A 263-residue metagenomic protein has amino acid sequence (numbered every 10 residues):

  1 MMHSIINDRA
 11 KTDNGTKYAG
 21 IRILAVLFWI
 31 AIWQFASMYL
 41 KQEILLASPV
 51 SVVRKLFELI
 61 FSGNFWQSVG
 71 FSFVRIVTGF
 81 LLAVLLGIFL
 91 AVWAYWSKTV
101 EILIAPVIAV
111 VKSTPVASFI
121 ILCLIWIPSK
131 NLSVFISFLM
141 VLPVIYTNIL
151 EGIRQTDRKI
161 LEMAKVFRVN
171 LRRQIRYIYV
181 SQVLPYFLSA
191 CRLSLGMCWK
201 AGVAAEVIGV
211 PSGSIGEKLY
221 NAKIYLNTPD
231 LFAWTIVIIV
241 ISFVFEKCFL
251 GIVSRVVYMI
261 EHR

Functional and structural regions predicted by a protein language model:
M1-L27, K247-R263: Transmembrane alpha-helical segments of polytopic membrane transport and secretion proteins
M38-L81: Periplasmic/extracellular loop-to-transmembrane helix junction in inner-membrane transport proteins
T78-I108: Transmembrane-helix boundary motif in ABC transporter permease subunits
K98, S189, A233-R263: C-terminal transmembrane helix and the adjacent membrane-cytosol boundary/short C-terminal tail of inner/organellar
A109-V144, E151-G152: Generic hydrophobic transmembrane alpha-helix motif, especially the helices
F135, L139, R172-A204, A233: Transmembrane alpha-helices
E151-F187, L219: Short cytoplasmic-facing helical segments at TM-TM junctions of multi-pass membrane proteins
A190-V240: Non-cytoplasmic
